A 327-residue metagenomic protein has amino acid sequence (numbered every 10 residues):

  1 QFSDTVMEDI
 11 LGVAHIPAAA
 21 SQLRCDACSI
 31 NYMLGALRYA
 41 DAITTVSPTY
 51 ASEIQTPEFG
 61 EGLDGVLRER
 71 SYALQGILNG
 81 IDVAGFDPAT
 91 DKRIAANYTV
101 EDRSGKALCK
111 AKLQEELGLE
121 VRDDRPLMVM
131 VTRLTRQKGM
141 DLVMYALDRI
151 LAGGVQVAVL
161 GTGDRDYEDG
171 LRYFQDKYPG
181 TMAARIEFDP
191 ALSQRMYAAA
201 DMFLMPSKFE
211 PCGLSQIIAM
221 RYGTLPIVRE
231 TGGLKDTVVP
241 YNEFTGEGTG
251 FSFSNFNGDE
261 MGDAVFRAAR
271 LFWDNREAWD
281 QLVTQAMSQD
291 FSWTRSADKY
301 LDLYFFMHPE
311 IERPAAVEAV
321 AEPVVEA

Functional and structural regions predicted by a protein language model:
Q1-A327: Catalytic cores of nucleotide-sugar-dependent glycosyltransferases that transfer UDP/GDP/TDP-activated
